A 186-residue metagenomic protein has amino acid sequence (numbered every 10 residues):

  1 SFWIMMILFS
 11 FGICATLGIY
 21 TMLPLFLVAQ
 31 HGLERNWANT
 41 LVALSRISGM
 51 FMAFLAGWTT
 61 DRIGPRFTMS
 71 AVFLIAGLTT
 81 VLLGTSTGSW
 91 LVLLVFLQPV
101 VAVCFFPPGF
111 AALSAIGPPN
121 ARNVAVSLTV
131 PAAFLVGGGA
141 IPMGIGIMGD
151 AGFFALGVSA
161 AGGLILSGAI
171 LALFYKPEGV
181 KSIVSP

Functional and structural regions predicted by a protein language model:
S1-A53, I141: Extracytoplasmic gate region of multi-pass secondary transporters
M6, N39, S70, N123 (+1 more regions): Conserved glycine-rich helix-kink/hinge and helix-boundary motifs of the Major Facilitator Superfamily
I13, L17, P99-P107, F134: Small-residue-rich segments within alpha-helical transmembrane domains of MFS-like 12-TM solute carriers
L25, F110-I116, G146: Intracellular helix-loop hinge segments at the cytoplasmic ends of transmembrane helices in 12-TM rocker-switch-type
M52-G64, G149: Helix-to-loop junctions at the C-terminal end of transmembrane segments in multipass secondary transporters
G64-A112: C-terminal transmembrane helical hairpin of 12-TM major facilitator-type secondary transporters
G84, F110-L113, S159-P186: Multi-pass alpha-helical transporter architecture, strongest for 12-TM Major Facilitator/SLC carriers used
I116-F153: A late C-terminal transmembrane helix in Major Facilitator Superfamily
